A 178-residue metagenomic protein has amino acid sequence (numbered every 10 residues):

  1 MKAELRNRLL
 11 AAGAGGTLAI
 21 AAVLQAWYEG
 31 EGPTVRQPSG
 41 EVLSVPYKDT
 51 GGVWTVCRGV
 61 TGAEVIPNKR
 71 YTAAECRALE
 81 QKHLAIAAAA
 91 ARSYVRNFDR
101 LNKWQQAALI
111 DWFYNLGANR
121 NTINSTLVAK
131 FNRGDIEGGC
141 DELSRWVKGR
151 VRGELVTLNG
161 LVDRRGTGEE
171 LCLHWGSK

Functional and structural regions predicted by a protein language model:
M1-G16, I20-V45, V60, Q81 (+1 more regions): Long, amphipathic alpha-helical surface segments
A22, V53-T55, Q106: A residue-level signal for beta-strand positions that form part of recognition/binding surfaces within mature
L43-K69: Substrate-binding/active-site groove segments that recognize and process beta-1,4-linked N-acetyl-hexosamine
Y47-T50, L101-W104, R133: Extracellular/periplasmic catalytic domains that process cell-envelope and extracellular macromolecules
T55-C57, A108-D111, G138-E142: Structural recognition of the beta-strand scaffold that forms the well-ordered cores of secreted hydrolase catalytic
P67-N121, V128, I136, E170: Alpha-helical segment that forms one wall of the substrate-binding/catalytic cleft in peptidoglycan-active domains
